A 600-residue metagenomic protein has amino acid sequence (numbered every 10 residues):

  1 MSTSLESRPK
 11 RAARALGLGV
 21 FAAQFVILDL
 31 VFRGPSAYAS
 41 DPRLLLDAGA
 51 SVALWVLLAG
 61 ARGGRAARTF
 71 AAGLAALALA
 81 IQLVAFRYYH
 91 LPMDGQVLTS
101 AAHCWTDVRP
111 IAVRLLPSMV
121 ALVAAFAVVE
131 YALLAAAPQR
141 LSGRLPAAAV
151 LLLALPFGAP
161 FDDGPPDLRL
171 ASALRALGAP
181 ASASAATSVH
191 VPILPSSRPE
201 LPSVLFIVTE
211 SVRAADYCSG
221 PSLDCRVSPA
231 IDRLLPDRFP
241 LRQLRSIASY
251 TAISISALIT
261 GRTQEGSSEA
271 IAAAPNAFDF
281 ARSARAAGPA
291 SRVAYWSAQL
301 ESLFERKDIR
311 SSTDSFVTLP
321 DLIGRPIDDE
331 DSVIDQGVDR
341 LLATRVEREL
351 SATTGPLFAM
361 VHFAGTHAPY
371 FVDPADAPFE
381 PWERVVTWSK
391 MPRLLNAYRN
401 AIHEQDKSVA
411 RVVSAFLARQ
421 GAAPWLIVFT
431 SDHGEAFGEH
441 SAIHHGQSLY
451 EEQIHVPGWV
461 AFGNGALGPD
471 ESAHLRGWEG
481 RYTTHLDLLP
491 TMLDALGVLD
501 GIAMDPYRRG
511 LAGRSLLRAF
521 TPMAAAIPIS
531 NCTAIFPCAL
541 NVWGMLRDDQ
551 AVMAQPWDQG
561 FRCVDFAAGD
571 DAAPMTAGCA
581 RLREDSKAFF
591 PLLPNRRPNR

Functional and structural regions predicted by a protein language model:
S2-L168: Transmembrane and membrane-interface helices of multi-pass, inner-membrane envelope-modifying transferases
V52-V56, G178-L194, A343-S351, W382-I427: A long, amphipathic alpha-helix that forms part of the scaffold/cap immediately adjacent to metal-dependent active
F157-F206, S211-V385, L496, G513-L516: Active-site-proximal alpha/beta segments of enzymes that process anionic O-linked groups
V208-T209, R245, Y295-S297, F358-G365 (+4 more regions): Short beta-strand segments
D224, E269-P275, G337, P392-Q405 (+3 more regions): A short beta-strand-to-alpha-helix junction
R226, L417-H474: Histidine-centered active-site microenvironments of extracellular/periplasmic hydrolases and transferases
P424-W425, F437, S472-W543: Polar, surface-exposed loop/tail segments that function as active-site lids or cofactor/substrate-recognition elements
A512-R600: Phosphate/adenylate-binding glycine loop and adjacent helical scaffold
